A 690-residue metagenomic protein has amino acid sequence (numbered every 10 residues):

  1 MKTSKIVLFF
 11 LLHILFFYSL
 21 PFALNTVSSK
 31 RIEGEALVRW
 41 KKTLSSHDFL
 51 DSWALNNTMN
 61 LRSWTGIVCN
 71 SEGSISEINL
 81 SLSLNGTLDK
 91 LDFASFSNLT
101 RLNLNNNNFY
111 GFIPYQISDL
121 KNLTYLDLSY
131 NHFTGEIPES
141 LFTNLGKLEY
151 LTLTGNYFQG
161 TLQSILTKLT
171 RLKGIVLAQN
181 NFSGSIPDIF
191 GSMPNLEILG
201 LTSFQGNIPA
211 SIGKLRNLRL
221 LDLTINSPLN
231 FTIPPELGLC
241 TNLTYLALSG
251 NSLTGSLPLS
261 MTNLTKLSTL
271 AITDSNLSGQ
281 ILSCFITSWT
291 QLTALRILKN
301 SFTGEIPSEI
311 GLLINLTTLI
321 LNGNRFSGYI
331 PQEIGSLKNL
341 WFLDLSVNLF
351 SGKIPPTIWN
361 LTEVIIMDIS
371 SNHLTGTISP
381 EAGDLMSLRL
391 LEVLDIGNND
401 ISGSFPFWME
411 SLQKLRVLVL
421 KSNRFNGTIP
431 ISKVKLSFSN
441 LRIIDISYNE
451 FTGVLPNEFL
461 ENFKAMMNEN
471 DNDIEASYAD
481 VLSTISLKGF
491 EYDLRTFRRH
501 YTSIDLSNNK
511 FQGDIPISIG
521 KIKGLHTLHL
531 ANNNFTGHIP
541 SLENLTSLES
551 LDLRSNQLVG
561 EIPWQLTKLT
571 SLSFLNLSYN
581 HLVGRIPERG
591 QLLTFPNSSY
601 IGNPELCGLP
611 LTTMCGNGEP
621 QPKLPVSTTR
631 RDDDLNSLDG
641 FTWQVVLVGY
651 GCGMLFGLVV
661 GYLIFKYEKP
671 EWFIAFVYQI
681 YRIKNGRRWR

Functional and structural regions predicted by a protein language model:
M1-R690: Plant-biased, solvent-exposed loop and capping regions within N-terminal extracellular ligand-binding ectodomains
